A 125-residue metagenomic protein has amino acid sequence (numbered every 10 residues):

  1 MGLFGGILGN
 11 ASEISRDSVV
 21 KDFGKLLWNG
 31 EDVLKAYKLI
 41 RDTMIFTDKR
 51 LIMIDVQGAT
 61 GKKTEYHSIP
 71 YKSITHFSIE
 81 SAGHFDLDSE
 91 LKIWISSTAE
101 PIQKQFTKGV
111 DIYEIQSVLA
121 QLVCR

Functional and structural regions predicted by a protein language model:
M1-M44, E100, T107-G109, R125: Anionic N-terminal interaction surfaces
L26-T43, T47-P101: Phosphoinositide-binding peripheral membrane targeting modules
G109-R125: Terminal and domain-flanking low-complexity segments
